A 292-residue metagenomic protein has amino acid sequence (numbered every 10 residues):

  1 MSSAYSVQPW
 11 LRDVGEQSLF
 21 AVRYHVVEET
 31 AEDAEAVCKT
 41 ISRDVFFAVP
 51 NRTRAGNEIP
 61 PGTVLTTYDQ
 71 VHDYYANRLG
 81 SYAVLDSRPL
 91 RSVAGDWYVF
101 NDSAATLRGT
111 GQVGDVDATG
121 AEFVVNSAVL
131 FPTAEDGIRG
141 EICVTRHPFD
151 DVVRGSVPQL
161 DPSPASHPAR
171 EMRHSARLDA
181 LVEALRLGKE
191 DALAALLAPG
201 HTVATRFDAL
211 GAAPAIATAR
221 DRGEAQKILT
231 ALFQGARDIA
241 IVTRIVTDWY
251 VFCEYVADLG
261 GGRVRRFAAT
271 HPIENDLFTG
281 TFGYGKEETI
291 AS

Functional and structural regions predicted by a protein language model:
M1, T30-A31, L65, R146 (+4 more regions): Low-complexity, intrinsically disordered regions enriched in charged/polar residues
M1-K39, R43, D151-A195, P199: Short, low-complexity N-terminal intrinsically disordered segments enriched in polar/charged residues
S2-D13, L79-M172, Q226-S292: A beta-strand edge to alpha-helix "cap/lid" segment located at domain peripheries
P9-W10, A21-V22, G56, P60 (+5 more regions): Residue-level detector of alpha-helix boundaries and kinks
G15-F20, D33-W97, E190-T247: A solvent-exposed, acidic/Ser-Thr-rich amphipathic alpha-helical stretch
V64, D117, E171, D179 (+1 more regions): A generic secondary-structure micro-motif detector that highlights 1-2 residue hydrophobic/ambivalent hotspots embedded
